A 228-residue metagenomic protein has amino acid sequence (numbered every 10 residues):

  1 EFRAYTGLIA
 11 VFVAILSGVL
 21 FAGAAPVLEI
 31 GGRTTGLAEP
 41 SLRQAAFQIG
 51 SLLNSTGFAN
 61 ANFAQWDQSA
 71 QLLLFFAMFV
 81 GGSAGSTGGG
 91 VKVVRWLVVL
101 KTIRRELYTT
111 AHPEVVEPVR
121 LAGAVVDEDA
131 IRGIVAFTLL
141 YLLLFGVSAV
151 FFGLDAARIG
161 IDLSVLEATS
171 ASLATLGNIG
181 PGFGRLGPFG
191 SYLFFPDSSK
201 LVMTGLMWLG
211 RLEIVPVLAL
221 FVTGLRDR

Functional and structural regions predicted by a protein language model:
E1-R228: Membrane-proximal intracellular helices of multi-pass ion channels
